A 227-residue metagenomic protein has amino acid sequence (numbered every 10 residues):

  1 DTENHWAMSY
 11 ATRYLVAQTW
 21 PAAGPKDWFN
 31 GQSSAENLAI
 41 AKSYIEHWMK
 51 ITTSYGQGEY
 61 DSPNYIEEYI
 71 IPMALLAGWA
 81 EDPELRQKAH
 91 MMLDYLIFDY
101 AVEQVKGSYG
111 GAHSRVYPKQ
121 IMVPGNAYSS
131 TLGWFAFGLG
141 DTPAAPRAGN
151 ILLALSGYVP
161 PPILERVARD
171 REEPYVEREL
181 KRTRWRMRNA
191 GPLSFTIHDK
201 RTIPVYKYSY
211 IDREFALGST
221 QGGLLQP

Functional and structural regions predicted by a protein language model:
D1-A80: Aromatic-lined, polymer-binding surfaces characteristic of secreted/periplasmic polysaccharide-degrading enzymes
T19-K26, D82-Q87, V102-K106: Short, solvent-exposed secondary-structure capping/transition elements
R86-P227: Extended polysaccharide-engagement surfaces of secreted carbohydrate-active enzymes
